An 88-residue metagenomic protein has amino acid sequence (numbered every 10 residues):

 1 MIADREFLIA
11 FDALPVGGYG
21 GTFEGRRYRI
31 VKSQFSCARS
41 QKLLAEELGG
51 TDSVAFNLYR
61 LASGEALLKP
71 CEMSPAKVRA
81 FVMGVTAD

Functional and structural regions predicted by a protein language model:
M1-V31: Negatively charged, low-complexity tracts enriched in Asp/Glu with abundant Ser/Thr
S36-K77: Acidic, aromatic-enriched beta-alpha/helix-loop junctions
A87-D88: Short, charged, intrinsically disordered terminal tails
